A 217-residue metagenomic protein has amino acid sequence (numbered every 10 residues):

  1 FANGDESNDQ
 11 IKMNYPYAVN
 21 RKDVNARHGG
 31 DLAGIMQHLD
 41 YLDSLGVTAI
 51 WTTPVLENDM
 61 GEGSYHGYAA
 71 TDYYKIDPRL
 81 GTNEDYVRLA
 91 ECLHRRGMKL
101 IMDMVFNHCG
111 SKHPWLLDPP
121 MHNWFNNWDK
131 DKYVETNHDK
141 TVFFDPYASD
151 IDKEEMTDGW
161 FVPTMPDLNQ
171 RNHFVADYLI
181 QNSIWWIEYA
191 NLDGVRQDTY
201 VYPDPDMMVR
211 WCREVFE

Functional and structural regions predicted by a protein language model:
F1-I184, Y189-A190, M208-V215: Substrate-binding/active-site clefts of carbohydrate-active enzymes
I101, G194-Y200: Short catalytic-loop micro-motif centered on adjacent basic/acidic residues
Y200-Y202, M208: Outer-membrane beta-barrel proteins
